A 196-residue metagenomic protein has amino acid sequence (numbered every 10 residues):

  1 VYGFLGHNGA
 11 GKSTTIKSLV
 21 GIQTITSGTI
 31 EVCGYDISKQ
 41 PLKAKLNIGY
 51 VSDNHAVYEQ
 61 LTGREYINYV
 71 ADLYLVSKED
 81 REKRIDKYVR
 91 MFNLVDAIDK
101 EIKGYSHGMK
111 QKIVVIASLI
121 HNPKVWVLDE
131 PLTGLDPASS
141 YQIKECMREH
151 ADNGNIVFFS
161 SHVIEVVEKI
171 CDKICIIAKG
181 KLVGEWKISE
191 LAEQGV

Functional and structural regions predicted by a protein language model:
H7-G11: Walker A (P-loop) phosphate-binding loop of ABC-type ATPase nucleotide-binding domains
N68, D72, E79-A97: Conserved ABC ATPase "signature" region
E101-G108: Conserved ABC ATPase signature
V115-I116: Hydrophobic anchor residue at the start of the ABC signature
I120-K124: A short, proline-enriched helix->beta-strand linker immediately N-terminal to the Walker B motif in ABC-type P-loop
W126-E130: Catalytic Walker B motif of ABC-type/P-loop ATPase nucleotide-binding domains
K144-V196: ABC transporter nucleotide-binding domain
